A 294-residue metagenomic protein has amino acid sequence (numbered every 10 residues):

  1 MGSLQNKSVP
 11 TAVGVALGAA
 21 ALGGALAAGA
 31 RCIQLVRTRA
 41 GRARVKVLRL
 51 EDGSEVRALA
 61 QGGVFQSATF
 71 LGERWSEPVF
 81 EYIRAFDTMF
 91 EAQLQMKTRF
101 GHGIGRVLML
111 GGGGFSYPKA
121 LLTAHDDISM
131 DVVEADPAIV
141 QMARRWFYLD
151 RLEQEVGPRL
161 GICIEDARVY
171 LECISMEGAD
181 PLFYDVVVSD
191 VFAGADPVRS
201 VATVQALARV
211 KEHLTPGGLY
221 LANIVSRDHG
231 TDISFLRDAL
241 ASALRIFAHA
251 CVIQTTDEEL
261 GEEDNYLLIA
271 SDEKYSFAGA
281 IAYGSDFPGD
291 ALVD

Functional and structural regions predicted by a protein language model:
M1-L35: Short amphipathic, positively biased membrane-proximal segments that drive organelle/inner-membrane targeting
M1-N6, G41, G53, I104 (+4 more regions): Intrinsic structural disorder
A16-L17, L35, G161, P181 (+1 more regions): Hydrophobic transmembrane signal anchors and adjacent membrane-proximal interface regions, especially in viral
L17, V56-R57, G105-V107: N-terminal hydrophobic or amphipathic segments with adjacent small-residue motifs that include Sec signal peptides
A27-S67, A92-T98, H249-D294: Soluble small-group transferase modules, centered on the S-adenosyl donor enzyme superfamily
T69-E73: Short acidic, glycine/proline-rich loop/turn micro-motifs
E77-L221, H229-L236, L240, L244-I246 (+1 more regions): The AdoMet/dcAdoMet-binding core of the Class I SAM-like
S226: Active-site-proximal loop/turn and secondary-structure-junction residues that shape catalytic pockets, frequently
